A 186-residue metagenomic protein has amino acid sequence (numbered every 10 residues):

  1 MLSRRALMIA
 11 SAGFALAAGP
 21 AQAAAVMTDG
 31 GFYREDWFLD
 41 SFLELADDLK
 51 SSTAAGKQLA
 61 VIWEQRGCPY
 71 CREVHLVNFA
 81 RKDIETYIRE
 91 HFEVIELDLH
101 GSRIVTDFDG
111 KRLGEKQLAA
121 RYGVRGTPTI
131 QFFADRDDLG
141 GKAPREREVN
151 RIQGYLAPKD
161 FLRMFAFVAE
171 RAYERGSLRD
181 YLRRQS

Functional and structural regions predicted by a protein language model:
M1-F14: N-terminal secretory signal peptides and thylakoid transit peptides that target proteins across membranes
A24-F38: N-proximal helix/coil linker or "cap" segments that precede and/or mark the start of modular domains
S41-Q58: A short beta-strand-turn-helix
A55-P69: Short active-site neighborhood of thiol/selenol oxidoreductases, capturing the structured segment around
R72-Y87: Typically the conserved alpha-helix immediately C-terminal to a functionally engaged Cys/Sec in thioredoxin-like
E85-L113: Thiol-based oxidoreductase modules, predominantly thioredoxin-like and allied folds used for disulfide exchange
E115-Q131: Structural micro-motif
G126, A134-Y173: Non-catalytic, surface beta->alpha helical segment in thiol-disulfide oxidoreductase systems
